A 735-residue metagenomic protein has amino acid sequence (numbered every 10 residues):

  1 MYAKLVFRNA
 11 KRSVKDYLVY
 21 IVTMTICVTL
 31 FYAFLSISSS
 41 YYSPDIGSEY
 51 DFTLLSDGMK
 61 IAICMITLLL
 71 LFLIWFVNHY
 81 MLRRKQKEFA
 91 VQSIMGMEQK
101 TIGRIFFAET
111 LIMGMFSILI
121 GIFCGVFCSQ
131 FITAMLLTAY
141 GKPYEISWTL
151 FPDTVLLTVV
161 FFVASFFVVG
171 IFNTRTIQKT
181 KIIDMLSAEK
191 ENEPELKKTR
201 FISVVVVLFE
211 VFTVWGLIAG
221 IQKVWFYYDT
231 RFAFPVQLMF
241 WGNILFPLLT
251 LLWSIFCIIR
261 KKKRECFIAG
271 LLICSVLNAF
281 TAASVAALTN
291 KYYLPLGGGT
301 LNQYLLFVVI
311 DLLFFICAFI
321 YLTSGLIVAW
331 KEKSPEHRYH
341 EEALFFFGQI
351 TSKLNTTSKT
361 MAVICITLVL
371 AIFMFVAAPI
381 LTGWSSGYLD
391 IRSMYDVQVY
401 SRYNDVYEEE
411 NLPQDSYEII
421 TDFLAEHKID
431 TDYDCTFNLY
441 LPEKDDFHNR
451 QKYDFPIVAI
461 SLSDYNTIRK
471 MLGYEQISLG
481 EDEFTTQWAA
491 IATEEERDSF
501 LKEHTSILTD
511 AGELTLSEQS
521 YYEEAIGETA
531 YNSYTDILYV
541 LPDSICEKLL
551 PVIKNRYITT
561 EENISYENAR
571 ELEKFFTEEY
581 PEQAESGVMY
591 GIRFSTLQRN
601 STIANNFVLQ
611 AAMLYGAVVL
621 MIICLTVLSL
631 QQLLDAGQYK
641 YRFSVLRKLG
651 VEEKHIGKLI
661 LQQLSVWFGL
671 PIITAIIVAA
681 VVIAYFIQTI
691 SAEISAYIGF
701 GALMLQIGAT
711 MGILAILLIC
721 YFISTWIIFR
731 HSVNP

Functional and structural regions predicted by a protein language model:
M1-V28, L196-S203, Y321-L368, Q638: N-terminal Sec/SRP start-transfer signal
V14-Y20, F106-C124, V159, V163 (+3 more regions): Selective transmembrane-helix segments that form parts of the transport pathway or gating/packing helices in multipass
K15-V22, A33-I66, Y80-R83, Y228-N243 (+5 more regions): Peri-transmembrane interface segments
T29-I61, M135, Y321-L322, V369-Y395 (+3 more regions): Alpha-helical transmembrane segments
T29-S40, F76-Y80, M113-K142, D153-K179 (+6 more regions): Small-residue-rich transmembrane alpha-helices
Y50-L68, Y140-V168, E195-F209, F234-L248 (+5 more regions): Conserved transmembrane alpha-helices of multi-pass membrane proteins, especially helix-helix packing segments enriched
L389-F607: Nucleotide-cofactor and metal-assisted catalytic machinery
